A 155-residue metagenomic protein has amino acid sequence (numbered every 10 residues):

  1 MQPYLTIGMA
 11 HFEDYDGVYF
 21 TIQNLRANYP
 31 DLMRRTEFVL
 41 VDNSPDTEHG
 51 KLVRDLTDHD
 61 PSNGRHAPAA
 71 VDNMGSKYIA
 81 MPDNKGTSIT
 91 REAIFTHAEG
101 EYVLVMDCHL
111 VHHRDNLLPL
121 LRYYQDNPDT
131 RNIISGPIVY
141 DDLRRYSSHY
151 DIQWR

Functional and structural regions predicted by a protein language model:
P3-G8, E37: Cell-envelope/extracellular polymer assembly enzymes that use nucleotide-activated donors
T21-R35: Short, acidic, metal-binding catalytic loop of nucleotide-sugar glycosyltransferases
R34-D46, K77-M81: Short beta-strand/loop segment that forms part of the nucleotide-sugar
L40-R54, D58: A conserved acidic beta->alpha catalytic loop
L56-K85: Conserved donor nucleotide-binding strand/loop of the catalytic core
M81-A98: Glycine-rich, basic loop-to-helix element that forms the pyrophosphate-binding segment of sugar-nucleotide handling
V103: Short aromatic/hydrophobic "clamp" motif used to bind/position activated sugar donors
V111-R155: Conserved donor NDP-sugar-binding/catalytic core segment of glycosyltransferases
